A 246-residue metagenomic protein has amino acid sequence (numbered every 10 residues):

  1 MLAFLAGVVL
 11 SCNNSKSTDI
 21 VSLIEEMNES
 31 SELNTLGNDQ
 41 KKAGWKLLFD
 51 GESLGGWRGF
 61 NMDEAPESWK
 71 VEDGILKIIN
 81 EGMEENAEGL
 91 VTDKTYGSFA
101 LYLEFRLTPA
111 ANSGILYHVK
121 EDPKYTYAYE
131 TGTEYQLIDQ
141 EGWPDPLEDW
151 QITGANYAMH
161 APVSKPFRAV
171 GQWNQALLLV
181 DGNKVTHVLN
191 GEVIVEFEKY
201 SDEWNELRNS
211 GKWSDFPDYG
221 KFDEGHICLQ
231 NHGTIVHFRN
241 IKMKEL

Functional and structural regions predicted by a protein language model:
M1-G7: Sec-dependent N-terminal signal peptides
L10-S11: C-terminal motif of bacterial Sec signal peptides marking the signal peptidase cleavage site
N14-L246: Carbohydrate-interacting regions of secretory-pathway proteins
